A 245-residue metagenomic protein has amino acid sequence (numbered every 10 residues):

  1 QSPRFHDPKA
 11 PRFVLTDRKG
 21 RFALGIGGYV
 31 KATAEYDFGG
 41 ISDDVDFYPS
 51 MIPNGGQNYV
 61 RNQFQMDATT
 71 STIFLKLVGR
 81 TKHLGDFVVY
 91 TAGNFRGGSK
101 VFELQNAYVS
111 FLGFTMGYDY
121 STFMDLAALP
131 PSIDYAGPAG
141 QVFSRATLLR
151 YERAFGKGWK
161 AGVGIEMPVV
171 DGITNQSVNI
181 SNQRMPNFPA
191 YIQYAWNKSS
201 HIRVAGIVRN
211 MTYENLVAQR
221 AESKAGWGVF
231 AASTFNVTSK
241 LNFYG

Functional and structural regions predicted by a protein language model:
Q1-V14: Short coil-to-helix leader/linker segments, especially the first N-terminal amphipathic alpha-helix with its helix
S2-F5, G79, G85-V89, Q219-K224 (+2 more regions): Compositionally biased, low-hydrophobicity segments enriched in charged and small polar residues
S2-P3, N62-F64, A92-K100, N179-S181 (+1 more regions): Outer-membrane beta-barrel proteins
P8-A10, G55, I73, I133 (+3 more regions): Generic, low-specificity signal for short hydrophobic/alpha-helical stretches with a mild N-terminal bias, encompassing
L15-D46, G56-D171, N182-M185, P189 (+2 more regions): Outer membrane beta-barrel
D46-G55, D171-Q183, T212-A221: Solvent-exposed loop segments that connect transmembrane elements
A128, G162-G164, G172-S177, R203-A205 (+1 more regions): A short secondary-structure junction signal
Y194-G245: Detector for outer-membrane/organellar transmembrane beta-barrel domains, recognizing the amphipathic beta-strand
